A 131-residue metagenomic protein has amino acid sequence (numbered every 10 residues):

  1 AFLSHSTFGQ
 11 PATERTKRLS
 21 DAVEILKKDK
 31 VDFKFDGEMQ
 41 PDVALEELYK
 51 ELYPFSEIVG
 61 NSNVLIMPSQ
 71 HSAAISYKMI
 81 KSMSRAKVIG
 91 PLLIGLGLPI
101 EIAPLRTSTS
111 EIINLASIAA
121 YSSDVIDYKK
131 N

Functional and structural regions predicted by a protein language model:
A1-G37, D42: Glycine-rich phosphate/diphosphate-binding loop of Rossmann-like nucleotide-binding domains
I25-N131: Glycine-rich phosphate/nucleotide-binding loop
